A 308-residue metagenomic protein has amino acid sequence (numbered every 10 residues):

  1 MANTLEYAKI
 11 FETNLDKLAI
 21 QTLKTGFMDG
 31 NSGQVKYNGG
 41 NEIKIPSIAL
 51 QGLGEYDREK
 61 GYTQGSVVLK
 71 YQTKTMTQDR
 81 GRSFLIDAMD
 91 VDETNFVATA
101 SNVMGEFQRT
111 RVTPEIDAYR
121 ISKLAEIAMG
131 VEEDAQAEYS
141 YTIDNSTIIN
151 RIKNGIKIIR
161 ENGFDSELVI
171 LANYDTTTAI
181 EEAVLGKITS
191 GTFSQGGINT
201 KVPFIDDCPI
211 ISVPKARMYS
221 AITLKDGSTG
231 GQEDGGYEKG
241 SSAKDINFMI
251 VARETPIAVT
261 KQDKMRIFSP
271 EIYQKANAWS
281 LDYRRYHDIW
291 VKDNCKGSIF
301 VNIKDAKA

Functional and structural regions predicted by a protein language model:
N3-D29, K36-G52, T73-T77, Y139-S146 (+1 more regions): Sequence/fold signature of self-assembling virion shell proteins
F11-L15, A19, L23, I116 (+5 more regions): Generic structural signal of hydrophobic/aromatic residues within well-ordered alpha-helices of folded domains
I45, Y71-E133, T147, R151 (+3 more regions): Long, contiguous amphipathic alpha-helices that act as assembly "spine/axial" helices in icosahedral shell and virion
R58-G65: Short Gly/aromatic-enriched secondary-structure transition segments
K60, S122-K123, I127, K225 (+1 more regions): Residue-level detector of alpha-helical recognition elements and their boundaries
G130-V202: Extended, solvent-exposed, turn-rich assembly/linker loops in the middle of proteins
